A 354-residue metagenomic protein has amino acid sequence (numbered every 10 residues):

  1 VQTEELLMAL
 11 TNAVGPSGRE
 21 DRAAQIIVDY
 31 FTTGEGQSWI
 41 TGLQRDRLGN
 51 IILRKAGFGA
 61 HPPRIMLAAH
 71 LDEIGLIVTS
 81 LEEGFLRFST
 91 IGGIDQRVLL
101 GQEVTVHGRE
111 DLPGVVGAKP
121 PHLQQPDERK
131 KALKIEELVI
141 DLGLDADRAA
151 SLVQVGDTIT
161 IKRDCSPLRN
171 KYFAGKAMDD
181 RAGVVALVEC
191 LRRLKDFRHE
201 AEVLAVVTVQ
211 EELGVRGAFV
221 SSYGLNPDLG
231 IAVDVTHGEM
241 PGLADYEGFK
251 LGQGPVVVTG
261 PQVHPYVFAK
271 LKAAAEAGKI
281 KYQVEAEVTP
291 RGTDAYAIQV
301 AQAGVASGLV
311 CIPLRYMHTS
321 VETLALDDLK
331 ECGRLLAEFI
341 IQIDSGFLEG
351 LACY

Functional and structural regions predicted by a protein language model:
V1-Y354: N-terminal hydrophobic/helix-forming segments and targeting peptides
